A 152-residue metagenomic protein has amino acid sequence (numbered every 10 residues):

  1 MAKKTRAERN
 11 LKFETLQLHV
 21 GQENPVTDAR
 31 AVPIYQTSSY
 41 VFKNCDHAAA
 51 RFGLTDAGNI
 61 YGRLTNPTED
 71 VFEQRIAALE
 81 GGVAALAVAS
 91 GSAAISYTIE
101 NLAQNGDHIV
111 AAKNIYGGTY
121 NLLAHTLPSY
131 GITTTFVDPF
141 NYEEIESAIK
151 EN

Functional and structural regions predicted by a protein language model:
A2-N66, Q74: N-terminal "arm"/small-domain region of PLP-dependent enzymes with the aminotransferase-like
D46-A93, N121-H125, E144: Conserved N-terminal alpha-helix of the aminotransferase class I/II PLP-enzyme fold
Y61-G62, A87-V88, A112-K113, T134-D138: Glycine- and other small-residue-rich loops at beta-strand/loop junctions that grip anionic moieties
R75, T98, S147-A148: CheY-like receiver
L79-V83, A103-G106, K150-E151: Short helix-loop-beta connector
N101-T119, V137-D138: Conserved PLP-anchoring active-site segment centered on the Schiff-base-forming lysine
N121-N152: PLP-dependent aminotransferase-class I/II
